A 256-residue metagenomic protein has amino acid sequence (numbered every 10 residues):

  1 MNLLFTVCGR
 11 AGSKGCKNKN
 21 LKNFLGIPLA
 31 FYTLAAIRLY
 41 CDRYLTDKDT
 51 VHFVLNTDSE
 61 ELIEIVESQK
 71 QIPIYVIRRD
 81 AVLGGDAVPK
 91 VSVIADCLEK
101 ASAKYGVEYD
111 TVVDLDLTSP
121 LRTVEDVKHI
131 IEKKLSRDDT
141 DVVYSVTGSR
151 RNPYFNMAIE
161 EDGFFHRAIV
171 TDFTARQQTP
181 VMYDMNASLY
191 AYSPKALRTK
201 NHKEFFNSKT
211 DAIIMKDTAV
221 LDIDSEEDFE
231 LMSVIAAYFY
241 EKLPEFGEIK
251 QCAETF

Functional and structural regions predicted by a protein language model:
M1-K17: N-terminal nucleotide-binding beta1-loop-alpha1 segment
N2-V7, A30, I37, H52-L55: Hydrophobic targeting segments
L3, V51, I74, D110 (+1 more regions): Conserved acidic residues
L29-T50, E64: A short, N-terminal amphipathic alpha-helix
D49-V54, T218-A219: Short active-site oxyanion
V54, D58-T111, E125-H129: Short phosphate-binding loop-to-helix
S92, T111, L117-K209, I213-M215: Conserved core of the sugar-phosphate nucleotidyltransferase
Y183-F256: Conserved alpha/beta core of the MobA/IspD/sugar-nucleotide pyrophosphorylase nucleotidyltransferase superfamily
